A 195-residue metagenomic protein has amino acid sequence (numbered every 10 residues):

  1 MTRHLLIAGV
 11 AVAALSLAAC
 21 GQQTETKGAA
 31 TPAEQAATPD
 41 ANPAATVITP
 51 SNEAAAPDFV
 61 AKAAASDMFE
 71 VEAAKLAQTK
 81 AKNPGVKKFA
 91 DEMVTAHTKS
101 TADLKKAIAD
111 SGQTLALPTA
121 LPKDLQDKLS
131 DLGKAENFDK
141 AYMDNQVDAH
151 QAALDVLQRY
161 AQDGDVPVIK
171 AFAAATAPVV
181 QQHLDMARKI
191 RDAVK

Functional and structural regions predicted by a protein language model:
T2-V10, A14-K195: His/Met- and acidic-residue-enriched segments that coordinate or traffic transition-metal cofactors and support
